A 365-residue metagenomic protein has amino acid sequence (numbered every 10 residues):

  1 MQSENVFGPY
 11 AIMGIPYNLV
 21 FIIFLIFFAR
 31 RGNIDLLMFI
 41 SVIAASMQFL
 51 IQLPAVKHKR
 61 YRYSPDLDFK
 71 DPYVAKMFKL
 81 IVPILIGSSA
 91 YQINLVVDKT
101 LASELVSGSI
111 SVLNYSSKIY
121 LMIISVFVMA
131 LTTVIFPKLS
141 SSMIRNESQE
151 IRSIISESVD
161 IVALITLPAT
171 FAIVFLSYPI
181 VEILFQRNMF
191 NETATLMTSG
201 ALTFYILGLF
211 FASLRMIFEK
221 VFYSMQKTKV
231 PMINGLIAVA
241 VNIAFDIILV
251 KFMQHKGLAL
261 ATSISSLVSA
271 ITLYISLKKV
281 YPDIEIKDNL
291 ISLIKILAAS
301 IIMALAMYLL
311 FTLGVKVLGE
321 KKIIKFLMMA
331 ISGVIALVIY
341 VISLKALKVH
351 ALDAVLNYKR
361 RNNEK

Functional and structural regions predicted by a protein language model:
M1-I12, L207-I237, I248, F252: Membrane-interface junctions at transmembrane-helix termini in multi-pass inner-membrane proteins
I15, L19-L50, P54, K229 (+3 more regions): Membrane-interface helix-loop junctions in multi-pass transport and translocation proteins
A44, Q48, Q52-V56, D71-S141 (+4 more regions): Transmembrane helical elements of multi-pass membrane transporters/channels
L53-S89, Q149, K279-I294: Interhelical loop/hinge segments that connect adjacent transmembrane helices in multipass membrane
V112-Y120, E150-T170, N234: Junctions where cytoplasmic loops transition into the N-terminal start of transmembrane alpha-helices in multi-pass
M129-E147, I155, V159, F218-E219: Helix-loop junctions and terminal segments of transmembrane helices in multi-pass membrane transport/translocation
L176-G208, G319-I323: Interfacial segments at transmembrane-helix termini and the short loops linking adjacent helices
E285, L309-K365: Membrane-proximal transmembrane or re-entrant/amphipathic helices at the cytosolic face
